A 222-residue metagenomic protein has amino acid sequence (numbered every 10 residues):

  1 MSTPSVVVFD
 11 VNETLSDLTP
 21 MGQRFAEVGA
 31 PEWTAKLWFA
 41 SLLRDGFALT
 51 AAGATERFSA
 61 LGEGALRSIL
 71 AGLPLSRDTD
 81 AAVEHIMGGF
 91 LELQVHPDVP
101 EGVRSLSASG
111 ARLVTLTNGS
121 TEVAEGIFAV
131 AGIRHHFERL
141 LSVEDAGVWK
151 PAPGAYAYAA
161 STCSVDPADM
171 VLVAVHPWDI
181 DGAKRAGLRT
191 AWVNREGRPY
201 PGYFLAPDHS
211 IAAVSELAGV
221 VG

Functional and structural regions predicted by a protein language model:
M1-L43: Active-site neighborhood of HAD-like aspartate-dependent phosphohydrolases
M1-P4, F9, P100, R104-S107 (+3 more regions): Asp-based, Mg2+/Mn2+-dependent phosphohydrolase catalytic module
G22, A35, F39, S59 (+2 more regions): An amphipathic alpha-helix signature
G22-F25, L42, G62, I86-F90 (+1 more regions): Hydrophobic alpha-helical core bundles mediating ligand binding, dimerization, or RNAP-core interactions
A30-P31, G72-T79, S109, G132-H136 (+1 more regions): Short helix-capping segments at alpha-helix termini
E32, G46-E84: A metal-dependent, Asp-based hydrolase signature
S59-A60, D78-T115, E125, P153: Short, acidic loop-to-helix structural element flanking the phosphoryl-transfer center in phosphate-processing enzymes
